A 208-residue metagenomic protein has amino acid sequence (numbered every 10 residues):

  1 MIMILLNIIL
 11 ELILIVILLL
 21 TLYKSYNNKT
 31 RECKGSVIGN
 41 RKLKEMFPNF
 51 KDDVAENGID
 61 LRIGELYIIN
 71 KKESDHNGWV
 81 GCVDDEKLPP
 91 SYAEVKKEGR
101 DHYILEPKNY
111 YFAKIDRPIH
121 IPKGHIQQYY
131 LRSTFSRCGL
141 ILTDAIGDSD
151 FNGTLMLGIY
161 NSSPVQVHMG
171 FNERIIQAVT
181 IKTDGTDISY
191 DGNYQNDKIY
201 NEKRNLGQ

Functional and structural regions predicted by a protein language model:
I4-Q208: DUTPase catalytic domain/fold
